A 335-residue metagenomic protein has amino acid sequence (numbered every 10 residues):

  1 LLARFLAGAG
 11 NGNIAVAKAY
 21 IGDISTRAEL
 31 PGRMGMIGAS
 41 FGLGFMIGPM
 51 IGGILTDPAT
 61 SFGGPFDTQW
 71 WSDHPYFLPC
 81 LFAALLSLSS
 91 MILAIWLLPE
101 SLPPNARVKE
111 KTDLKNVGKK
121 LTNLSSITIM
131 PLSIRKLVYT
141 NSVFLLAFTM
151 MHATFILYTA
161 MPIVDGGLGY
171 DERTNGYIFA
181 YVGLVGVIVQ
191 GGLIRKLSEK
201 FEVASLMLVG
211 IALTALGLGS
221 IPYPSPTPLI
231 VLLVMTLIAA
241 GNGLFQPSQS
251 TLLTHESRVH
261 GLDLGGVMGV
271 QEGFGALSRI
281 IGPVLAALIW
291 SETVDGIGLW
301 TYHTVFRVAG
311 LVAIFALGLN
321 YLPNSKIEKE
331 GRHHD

Functional and structural regions predicted by a protein language model:
L2-F41: Cytoplasmic helix-loop-helix junction between adjacent transmembrane helices in 12-TM secondary transporters
N11-T26, L244-H260: Intracellular juxtamembrane helix-capping segments at the cytosolic ends of symmetry-related transmembrane helices
G32-T60, E272-G282: Glycine-rich segments within core transmembrane alpha-helices of 12-TM secondary carriers
D57-A84, D171, L288-A313: A membrane-interface helix-boundary motif in multi-pass transporters
S87-L97, I221, V305-D335: Multi-pass alpha-helical transporter architecture, strongest for 12-TM Major Facilitator/SLC carriers used
P99-T140, M161, D165-G167, D335: Juxtamembrane intracellular "pre-TM" segments in multi-pass secondary transporters
I188-V203, W290: Helix-to-loop junctions at the C-terminal end of transmembrane segments in multipass secondary transporters
A204-Q249: C-terminal transmembrane helical hairpin of 12-TM major facilitator-type secondary transporters
